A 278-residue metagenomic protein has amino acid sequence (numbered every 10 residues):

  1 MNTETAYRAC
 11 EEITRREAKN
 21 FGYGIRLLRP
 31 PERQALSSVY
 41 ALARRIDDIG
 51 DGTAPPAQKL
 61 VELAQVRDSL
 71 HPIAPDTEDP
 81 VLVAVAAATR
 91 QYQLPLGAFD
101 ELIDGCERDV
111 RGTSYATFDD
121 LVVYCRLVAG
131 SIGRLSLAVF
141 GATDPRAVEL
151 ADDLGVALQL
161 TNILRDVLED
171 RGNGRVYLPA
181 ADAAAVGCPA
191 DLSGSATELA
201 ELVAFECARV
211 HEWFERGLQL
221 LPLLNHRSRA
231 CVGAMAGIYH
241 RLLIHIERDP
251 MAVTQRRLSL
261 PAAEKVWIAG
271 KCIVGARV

Functional and structural regions predicted by a protein language model:
M1-L158, L164, L168-V278: Catalytic cores of Mg2+-dependent Asp-rich isoprenoid enzymes
